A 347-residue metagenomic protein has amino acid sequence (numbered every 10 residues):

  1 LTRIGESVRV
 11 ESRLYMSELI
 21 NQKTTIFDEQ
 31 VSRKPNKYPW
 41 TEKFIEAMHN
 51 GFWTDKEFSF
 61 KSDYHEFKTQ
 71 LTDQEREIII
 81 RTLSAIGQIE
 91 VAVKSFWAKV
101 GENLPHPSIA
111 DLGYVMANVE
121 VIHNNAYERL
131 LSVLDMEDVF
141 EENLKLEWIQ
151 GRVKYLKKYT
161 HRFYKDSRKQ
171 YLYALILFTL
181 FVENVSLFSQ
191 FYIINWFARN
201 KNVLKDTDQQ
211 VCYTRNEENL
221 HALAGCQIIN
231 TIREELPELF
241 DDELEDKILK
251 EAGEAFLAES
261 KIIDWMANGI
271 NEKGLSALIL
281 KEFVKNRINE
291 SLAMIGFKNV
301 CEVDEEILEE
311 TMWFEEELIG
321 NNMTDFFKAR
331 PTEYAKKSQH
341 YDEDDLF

Functional and structural regions predicted by a protein language model:
E6-E11: Acidic, Ala/Val/Gly-enriched low-complexity intrinsically disordered segments
Y15-F347: Non-heme di-metal
